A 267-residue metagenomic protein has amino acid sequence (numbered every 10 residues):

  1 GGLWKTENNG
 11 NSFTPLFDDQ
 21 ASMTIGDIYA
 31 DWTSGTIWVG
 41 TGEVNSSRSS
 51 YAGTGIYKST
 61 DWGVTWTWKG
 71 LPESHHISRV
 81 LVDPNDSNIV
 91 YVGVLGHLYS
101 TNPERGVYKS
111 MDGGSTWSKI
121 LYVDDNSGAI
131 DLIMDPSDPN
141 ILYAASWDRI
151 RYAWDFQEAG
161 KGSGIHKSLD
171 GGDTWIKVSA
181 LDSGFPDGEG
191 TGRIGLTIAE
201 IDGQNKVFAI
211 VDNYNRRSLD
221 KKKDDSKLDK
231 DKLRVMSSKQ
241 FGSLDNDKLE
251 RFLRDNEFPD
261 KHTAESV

Functional and structural regions predicted by a protein language model:
G1-V267: Beta-propeller blade termini and top-face loops
